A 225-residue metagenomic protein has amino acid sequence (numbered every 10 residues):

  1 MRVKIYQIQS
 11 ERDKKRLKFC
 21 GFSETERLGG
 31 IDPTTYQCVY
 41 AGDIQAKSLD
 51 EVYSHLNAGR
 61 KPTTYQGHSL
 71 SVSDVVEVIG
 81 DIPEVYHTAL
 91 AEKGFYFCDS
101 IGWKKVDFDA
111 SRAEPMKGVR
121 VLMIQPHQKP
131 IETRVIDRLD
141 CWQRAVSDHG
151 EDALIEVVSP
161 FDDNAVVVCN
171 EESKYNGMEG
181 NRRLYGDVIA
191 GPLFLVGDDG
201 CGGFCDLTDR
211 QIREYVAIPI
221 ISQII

Functional and structural regions predicted by a protein language model:
M1-K4, G94, M116-L122: Short structural boundary motif marking the start of a folded domain
M1-L56: N-terminal non-globular leader segments, chiefly Sec-dependent signal peptides
Q7-Q9, V78-I82, M123-H127: Short acidic, glycine-rich loop/turn motifs
S10-K18, P83-L90, Y96, Q128-E132 (+2 more regions): Short, surface-exposed beta-strand/loop "edge" segments at domain boundaries and coil↔beta transitions
F19, R27, I79-G94, A113 (+2 more regions): Intrinsically disordered, low-complexity coil segments
P33-Y86: Short, conserved turn/kink motifs that form compact alpha/beta structural patches or helix kinks used as
S69-R112, D187-I218: Short, compact, well-ordered microdomains
E114-I225: Short beta-rich binding modules
